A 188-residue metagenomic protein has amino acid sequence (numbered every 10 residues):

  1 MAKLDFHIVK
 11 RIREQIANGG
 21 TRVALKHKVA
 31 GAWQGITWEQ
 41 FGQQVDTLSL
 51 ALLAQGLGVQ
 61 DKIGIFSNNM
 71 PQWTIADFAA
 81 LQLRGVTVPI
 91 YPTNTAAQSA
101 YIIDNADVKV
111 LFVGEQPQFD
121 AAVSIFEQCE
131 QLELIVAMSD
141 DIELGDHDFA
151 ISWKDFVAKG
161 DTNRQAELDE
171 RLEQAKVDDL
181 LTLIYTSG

Functional and structural regions predicted by a protein language model:
A2-A24, Q43-Q44, K62: AMP-binding/adenylate-forming domain of the ANL superfamily
R11-I36, S139-G145: AMP-dependent adenylate-forming
R13, S49, A100, D169-L172 (+1 more regions): Short hydrophobic/charged patches on amphipathic alpha-helices used for structural packing and interfaces
T21, I151, D161-Y185: Conserved pre-ATP/AMP-binding loop-to-beta segment of ANL
A24-F78, T95-A100, S152-G160: Conserved AMP-binding/adenylate-forming core of the ANL superfamily
A54-Q55, Q82-A158: Structural core segment of the AMP-binding/adenylate-forming
I63, A80, L111, L180 (+1 more regions): Conserved S/T- and glycine-rich ATP-binding loop of Class I adenylate-forming
S67-N69, E115, D179: Helix N-cap/beta->alpha junction signal
